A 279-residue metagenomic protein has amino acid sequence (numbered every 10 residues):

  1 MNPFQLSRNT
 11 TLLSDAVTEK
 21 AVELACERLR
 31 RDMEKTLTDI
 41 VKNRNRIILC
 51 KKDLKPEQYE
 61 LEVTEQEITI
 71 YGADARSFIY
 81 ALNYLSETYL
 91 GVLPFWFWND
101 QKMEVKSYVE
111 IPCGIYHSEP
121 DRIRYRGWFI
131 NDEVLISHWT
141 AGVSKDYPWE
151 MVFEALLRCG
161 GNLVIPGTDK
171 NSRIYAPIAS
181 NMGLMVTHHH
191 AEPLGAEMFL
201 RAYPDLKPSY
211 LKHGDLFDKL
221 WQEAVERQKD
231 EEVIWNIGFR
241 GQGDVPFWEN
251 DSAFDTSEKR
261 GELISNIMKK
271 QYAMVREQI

Functional and structural regions predicted by a protein language model:
M1-P120: Contiguous, structured surface segment used for ligand recognition
N2-K20, V134-H138, G243-A253: Acidic/histidine-rich, surface-exposed loop or edge segments in extracytoplasmic proteins
Q66-Q101, N171-A196, A202-R227: Hydrophobic or amphipathic alpha-helical targeting/insertion segments
T69-G72, N131-D146, C159-G167, L200-D218 (+1 more regions): The substrate-binding groove and active-site-proximal loops of carbohydrate-active enzymes, especially glycoside
L93-L163: An acidic-aromatic substrate-binding cleft motif
I115, P120-V134, L163-T168, M185-K207 (+2 more regions): Core alpha/beta catalytic barrel or barrel-like domain that forms the active/cofactor pocket in diverse metabolic
S144-I174, I178-N181, M185-T187, D230: Catalytic domains of carbohydrate-active enzymes, especially glycoside hydrolases
A176, S180, P208-I279: Gly/Pro-rich turn-and-neighbor structural signature
